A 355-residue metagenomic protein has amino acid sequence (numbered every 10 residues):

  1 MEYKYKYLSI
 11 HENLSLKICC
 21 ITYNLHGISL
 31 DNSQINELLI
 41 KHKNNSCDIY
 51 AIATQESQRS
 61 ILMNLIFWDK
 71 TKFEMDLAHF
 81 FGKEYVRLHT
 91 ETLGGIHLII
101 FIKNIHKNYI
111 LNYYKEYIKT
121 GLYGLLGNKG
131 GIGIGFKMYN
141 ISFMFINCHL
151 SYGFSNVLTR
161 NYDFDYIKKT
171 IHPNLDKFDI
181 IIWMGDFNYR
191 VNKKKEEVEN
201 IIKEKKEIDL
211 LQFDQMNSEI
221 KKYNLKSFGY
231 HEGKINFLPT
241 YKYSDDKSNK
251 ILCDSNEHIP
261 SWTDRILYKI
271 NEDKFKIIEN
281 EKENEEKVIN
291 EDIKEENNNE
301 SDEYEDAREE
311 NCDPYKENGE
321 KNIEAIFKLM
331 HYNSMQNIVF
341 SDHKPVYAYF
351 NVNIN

Functional and structural regions predicted by a protein language model:
M1-T90, G95-I99, N156, F164 (+3 more regions): N-terminal, active-site-proximal structural segment of metallo-dependent hydrolase catalytic domains
Y3-S9, N32-K41, N64, E84-L88 (+7 more regions): Eukaryotic intrinsically disordered and solvent-exposed regulatory patches
E12-L14, N44-S46, T92-G94, L125-G127 (+4 more regions): Extracellular/periplasmic catalytic domains that process cell-envelope and extracellular macromolecules
L16, D48, G94-H97, N128-I132 (+4 more regions): Residues that flank catalytic or metal-binding motifs in active/ligand-binding sites
L25, Q55-S57, C148-L150, D186-F187: Active-site metal-binding loops of divalent metal-dependent hydrolases
I40-N45, Y123, G130, G153 (+3 more regions): The feature represents the membrane-entry module of six-transmembrane cation channels
R59-N140, M144, C148: Structured beta-strand-rich core segments of catalytic domains in phosphoester-bond hydrolases
D76-K83, M138, C148, S155-N355: Catalytic lobes of large eukaryotic enzymes
